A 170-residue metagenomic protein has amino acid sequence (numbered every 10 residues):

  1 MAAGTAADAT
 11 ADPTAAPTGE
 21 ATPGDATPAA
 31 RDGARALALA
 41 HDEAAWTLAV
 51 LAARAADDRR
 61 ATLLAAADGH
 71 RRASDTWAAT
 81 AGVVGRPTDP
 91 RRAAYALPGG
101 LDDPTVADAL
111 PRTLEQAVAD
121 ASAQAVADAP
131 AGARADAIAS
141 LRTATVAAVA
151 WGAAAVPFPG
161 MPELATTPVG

Functional and structural regions predicted by a protein language model:
M1-G170: All-alpha RGS (Regulator of G-protein Signaling) helical domain and cognate RGS-like helical scaffolds
